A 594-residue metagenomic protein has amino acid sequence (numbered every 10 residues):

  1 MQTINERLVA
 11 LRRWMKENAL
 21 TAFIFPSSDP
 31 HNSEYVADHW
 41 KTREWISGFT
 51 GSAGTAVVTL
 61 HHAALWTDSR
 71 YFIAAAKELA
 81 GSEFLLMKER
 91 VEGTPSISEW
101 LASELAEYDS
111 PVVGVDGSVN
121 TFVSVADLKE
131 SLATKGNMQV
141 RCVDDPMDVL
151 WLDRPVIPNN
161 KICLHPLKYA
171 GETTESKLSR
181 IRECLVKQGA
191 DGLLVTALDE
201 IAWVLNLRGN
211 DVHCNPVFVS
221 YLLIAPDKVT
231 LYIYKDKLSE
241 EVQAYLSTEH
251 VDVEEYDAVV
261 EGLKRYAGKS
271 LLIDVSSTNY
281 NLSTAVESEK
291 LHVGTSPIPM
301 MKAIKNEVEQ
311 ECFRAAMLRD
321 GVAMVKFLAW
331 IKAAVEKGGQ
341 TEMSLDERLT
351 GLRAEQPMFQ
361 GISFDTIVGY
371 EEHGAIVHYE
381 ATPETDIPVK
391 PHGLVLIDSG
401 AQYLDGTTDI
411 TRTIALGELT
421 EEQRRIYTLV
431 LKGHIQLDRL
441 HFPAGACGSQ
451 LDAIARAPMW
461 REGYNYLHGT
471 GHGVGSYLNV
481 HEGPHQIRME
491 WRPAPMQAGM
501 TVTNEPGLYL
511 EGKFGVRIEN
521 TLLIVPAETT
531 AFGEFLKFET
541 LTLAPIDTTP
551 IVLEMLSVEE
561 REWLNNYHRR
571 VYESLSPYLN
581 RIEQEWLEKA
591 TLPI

Functional and structural regions predicted by a protein language model:
M1-I594: Active-site neighborhoods and metal-handling regions in enzymes and metal-associated proteins
